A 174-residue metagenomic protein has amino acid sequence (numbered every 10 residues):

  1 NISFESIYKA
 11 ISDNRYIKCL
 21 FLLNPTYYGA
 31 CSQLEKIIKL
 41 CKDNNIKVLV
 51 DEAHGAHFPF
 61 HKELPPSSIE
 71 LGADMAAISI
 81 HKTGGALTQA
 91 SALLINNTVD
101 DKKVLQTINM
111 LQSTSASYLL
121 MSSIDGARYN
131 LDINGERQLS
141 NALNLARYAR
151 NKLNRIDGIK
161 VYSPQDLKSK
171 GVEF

Functional and structural regions predicted by a protein language model:
N1-S163: Conserved PLP-enzyme active-site core in the AAT-like
A146-R147, P164-F174: Conserved glycine-rich beta-strand-loop-beta hairpin in the small C-terminal domain of fold type I
